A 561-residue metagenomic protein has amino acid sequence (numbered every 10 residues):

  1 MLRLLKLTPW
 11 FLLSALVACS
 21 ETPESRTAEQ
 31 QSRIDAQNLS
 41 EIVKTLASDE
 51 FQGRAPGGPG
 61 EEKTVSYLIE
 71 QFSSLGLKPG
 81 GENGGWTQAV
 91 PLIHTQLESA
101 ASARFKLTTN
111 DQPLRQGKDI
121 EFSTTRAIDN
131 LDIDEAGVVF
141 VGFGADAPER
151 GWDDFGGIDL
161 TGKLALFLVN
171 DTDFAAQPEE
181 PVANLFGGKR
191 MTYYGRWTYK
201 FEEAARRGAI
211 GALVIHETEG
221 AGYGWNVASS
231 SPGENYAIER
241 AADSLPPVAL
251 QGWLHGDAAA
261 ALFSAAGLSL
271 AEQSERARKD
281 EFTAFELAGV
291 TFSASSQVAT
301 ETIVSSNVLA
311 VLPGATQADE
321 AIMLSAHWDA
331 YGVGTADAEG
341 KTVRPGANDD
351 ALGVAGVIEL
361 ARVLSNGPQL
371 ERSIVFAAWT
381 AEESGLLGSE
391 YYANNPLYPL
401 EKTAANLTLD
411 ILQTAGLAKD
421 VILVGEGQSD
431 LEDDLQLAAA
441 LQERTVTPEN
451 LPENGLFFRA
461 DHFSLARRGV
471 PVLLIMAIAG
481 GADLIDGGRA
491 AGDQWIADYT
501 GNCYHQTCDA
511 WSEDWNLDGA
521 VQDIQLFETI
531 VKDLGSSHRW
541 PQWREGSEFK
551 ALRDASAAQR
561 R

Functional and structural regions predicted by a protein language model:
L16-A18: C-terminal motif of bacterial Sec signal peptides marking the signal peptidase cleavage site
S20-T22: Bacterial signal peptide processing site
S25-T27, T108-N110, Q116, I120-G157 (+4 more regions): Soluble metallo-hydrolase cores and metallopeptidase-like ectodomains found primarily in the secretory/periplasmic
T27, D35, Q116-A242, P247-L250 (+5 more regions): Extracellular/luminal Protease-associated
R33-G80, Q96, K106-T109, D159 (+2 more regions): Catalytic-core environment of secreted peptidases
Q52-E179, E286-A288, S296, V304-S305 (+1 more regions): Noncatalytic luminal/extracellular "stalk/propeptide" segments of secretory-pathway proteins
L114-D119, N130, G156, D173 (+7 more regions): Metal-dependent peptidase/peptidase-like ectodomains
A355, R362, N366, A482-L552: His/Asp/Glu-rich mid-to-C-terminal helical/loop segments that flank catalytic regions of hydrolases
